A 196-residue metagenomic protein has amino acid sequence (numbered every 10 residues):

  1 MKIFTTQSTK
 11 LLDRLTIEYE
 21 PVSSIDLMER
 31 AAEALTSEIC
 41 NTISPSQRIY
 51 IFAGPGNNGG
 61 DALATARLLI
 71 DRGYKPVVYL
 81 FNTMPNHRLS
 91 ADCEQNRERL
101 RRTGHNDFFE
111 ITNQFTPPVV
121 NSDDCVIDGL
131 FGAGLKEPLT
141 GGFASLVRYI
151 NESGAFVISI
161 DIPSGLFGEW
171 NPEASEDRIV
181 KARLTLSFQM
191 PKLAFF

Functional and structural regions predicted by a protein language model:
M1-P45: Positively charged, low-complexity intrinsically disordered leader regions
K2-F4, I43-F196: Glycine-rich phosphate/dinucleotide-binding loop and adjoining beta-alpha-beta core of small-molecule
